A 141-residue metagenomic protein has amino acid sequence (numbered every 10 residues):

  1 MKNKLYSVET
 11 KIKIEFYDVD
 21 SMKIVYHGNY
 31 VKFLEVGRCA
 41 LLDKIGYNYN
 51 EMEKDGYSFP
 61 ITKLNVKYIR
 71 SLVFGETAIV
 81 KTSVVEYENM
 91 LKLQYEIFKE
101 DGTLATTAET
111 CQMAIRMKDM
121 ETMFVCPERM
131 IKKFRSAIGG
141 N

Functional and structural regions predicted by a protein language model:
K2-P60, M117-N141: Hot-dog-fold acyl-thioester-processing enzymes
V8, V73-F74, V85-N141: HotDog/MaoC-like acyl-thioester-processing domains
I14-F16, V80-T82, A108: A generic structural signal for ordered secondary structure
L41-K92, A105, M113: Hydrophobic beta-strand-centered segment that forms part of the acyl-chain substrate-binding groove
